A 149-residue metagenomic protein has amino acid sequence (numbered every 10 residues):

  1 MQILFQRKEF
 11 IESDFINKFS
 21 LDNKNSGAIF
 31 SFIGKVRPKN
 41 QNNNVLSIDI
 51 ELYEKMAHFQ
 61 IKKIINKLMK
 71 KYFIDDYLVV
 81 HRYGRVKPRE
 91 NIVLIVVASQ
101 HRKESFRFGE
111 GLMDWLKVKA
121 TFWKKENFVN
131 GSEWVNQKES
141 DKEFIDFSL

Functional and structural regions predicted by a protein language model:
M1-N91, E104-E110, D114-L149: N-terminal, polar/charged subdomain of small-to-medium soluble alpha/beta proteins
V96-A98: Short hydrophobic/aromatic beta-strand micro-patches that form the beta-sheet surface supporting nucleotide- or nucleic
Q100-R102: Helix N-cap motif at beta-to-alpha junctions
